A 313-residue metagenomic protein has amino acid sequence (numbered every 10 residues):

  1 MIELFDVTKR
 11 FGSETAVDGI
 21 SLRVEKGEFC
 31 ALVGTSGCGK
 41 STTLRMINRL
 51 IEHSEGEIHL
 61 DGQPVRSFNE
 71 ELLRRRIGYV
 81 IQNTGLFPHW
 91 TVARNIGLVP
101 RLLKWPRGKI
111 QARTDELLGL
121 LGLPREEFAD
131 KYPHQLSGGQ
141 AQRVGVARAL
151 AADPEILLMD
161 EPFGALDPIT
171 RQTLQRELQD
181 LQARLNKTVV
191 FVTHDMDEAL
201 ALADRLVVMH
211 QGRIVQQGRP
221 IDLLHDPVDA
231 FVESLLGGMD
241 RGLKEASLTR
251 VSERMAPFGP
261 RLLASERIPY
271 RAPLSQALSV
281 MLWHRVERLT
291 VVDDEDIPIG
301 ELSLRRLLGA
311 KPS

Functional and structural regions predicted by a protein language model:
N48: Helix-to-loop junction immediately C-terminal to a conserved catalytic motif
P64-G78, L102, P227: ABC ATPase NBD coupling module
V92-R101, Q111, D115: Short helical segment in ABC ATPase nucleotide-binding domains corresponding to the A-loop/adjacent helical element
G108-E127: Conserved ABC ATPase "signature" region
H134, A152: Conserved signature/switch motifs of ABC ATPase nucleotide-binding domains
Q217-G218, D226, E301: ABC ATPase "signature
